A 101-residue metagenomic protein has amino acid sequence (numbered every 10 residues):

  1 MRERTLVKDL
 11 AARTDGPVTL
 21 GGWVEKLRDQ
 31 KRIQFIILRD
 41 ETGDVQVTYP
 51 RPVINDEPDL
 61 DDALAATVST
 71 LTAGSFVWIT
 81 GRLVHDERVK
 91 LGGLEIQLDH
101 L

Functional and structural regions predicted by a protein language model:
M1-L101: OB-fold and OB-like single-stranded nucleic-acid-recognition modules and their adjacent interaction interfaces
